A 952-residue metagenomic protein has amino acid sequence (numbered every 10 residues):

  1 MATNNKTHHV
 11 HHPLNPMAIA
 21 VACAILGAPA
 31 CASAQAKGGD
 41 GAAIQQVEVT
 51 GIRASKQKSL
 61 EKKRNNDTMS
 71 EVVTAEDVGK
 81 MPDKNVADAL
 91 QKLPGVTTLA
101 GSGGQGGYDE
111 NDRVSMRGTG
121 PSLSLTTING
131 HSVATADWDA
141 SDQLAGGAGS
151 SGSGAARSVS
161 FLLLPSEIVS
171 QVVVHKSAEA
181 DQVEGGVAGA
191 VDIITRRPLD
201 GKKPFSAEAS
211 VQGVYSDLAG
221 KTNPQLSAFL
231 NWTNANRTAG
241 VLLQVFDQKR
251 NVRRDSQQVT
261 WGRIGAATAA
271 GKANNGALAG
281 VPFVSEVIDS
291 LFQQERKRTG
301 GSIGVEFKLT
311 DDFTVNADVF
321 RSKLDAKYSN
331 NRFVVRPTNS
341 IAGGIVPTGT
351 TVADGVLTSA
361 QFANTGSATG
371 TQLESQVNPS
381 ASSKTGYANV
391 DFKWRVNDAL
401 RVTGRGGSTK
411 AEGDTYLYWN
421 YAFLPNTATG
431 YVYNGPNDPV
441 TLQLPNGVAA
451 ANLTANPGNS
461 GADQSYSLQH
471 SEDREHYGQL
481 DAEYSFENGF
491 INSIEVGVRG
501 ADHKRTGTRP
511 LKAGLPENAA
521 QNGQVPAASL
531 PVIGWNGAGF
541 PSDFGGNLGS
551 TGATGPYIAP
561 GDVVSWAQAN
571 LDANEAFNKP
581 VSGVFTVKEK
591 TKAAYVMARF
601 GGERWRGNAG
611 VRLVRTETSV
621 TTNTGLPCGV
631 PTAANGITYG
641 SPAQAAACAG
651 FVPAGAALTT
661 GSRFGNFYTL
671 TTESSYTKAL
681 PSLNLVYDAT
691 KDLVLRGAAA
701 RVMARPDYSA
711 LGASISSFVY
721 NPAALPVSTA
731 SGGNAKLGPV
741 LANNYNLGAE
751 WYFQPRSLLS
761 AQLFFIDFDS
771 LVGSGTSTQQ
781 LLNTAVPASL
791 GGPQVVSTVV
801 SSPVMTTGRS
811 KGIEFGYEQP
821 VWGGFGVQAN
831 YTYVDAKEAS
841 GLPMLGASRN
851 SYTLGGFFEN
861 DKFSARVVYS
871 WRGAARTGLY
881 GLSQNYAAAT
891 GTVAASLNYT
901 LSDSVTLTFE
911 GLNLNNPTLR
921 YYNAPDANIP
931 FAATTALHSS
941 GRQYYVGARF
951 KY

Functional and structural regions predicted by a protein language model:
A2-N4, A136, G873-T877, N898-Y952: C-terminal beta-signal and adjacent terminal beta-strands/loops of Gram-negative outer-membrane beta-barrel proteins
T50-K84, R113, V133-G152: N-terminal periplasmic "start-of-domain" segments of outer-membrane beta-barrel proteins
A87-G146, K176: Extracytoplasmic beta-strand/coil segments of soluble accessory domains associated with Gram-negative outer-membrane
T119, L164, K176, G189-T195 (+13 more regions): Outer-membrane beta-barrel transmembrane strands
T135, S151-V159, E167-V174, D181-A273 (+3 more regions): Outer-membrane beta-barrel translocator/receptor signature
D255-D289, S329-Q376, N420-Q464, P516-G537 (+6 more regions): Solvent-exposed loop segments that connect transmembrane elements
S383-T385, K579, G583, V587-K590 (+8 more regions): Outer-membrane beta-barrel signature, preferentially recognizing the C-terminal barrel domain of Gram-negative
F764-Y880, N915, K951: Gram-negative outer-membrane beta-barrel transporters
